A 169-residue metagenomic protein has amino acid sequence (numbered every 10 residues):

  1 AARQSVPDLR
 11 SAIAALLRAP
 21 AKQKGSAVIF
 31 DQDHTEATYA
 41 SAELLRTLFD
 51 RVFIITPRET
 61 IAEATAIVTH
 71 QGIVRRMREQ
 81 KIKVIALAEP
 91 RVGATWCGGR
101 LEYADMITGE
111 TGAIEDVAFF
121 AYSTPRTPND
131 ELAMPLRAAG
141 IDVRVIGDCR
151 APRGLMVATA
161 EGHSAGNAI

Functional and structural regions predicted by a protein language model:
A1, Q23-K24, T47-P135: A Rossmann-like FAD-binding core segment of flavoenzymes
A1-F49, R137-G154: Glycine-rich dinucleotide-binding loop and its adjacent helix/turn
A2, V6-R10, T69-V74, T159-G162: Amphipathic alpha-helical segments in well-structured domains
S11-A14, R75, E79, M134 (+2 more regions): Charged/polar, solvent-exposed surface patches and flexible loops
T38-S41, A64, D130-A133, L155-M156: Short glycine-/acidic-enriched loop or helix-start segments at secondary-structure transitions that form or flank
P128, R150, V157: Short, flexible micro-motifs
M156-I169: An active-site-proximal "capping" alpha-helix that borders the catalytic cofactor pocket
